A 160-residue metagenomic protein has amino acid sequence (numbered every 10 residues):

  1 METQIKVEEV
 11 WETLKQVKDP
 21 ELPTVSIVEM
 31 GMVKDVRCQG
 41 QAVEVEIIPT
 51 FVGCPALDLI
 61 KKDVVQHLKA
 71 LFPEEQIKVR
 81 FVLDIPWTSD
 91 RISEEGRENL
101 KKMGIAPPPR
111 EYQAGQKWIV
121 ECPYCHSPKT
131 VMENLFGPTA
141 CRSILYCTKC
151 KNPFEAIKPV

Functional and structural regions predicted by a protein language model:
M1-V160: Domain-level signature for proteins that mediate thiol-based redox and metal-cofactor handling
